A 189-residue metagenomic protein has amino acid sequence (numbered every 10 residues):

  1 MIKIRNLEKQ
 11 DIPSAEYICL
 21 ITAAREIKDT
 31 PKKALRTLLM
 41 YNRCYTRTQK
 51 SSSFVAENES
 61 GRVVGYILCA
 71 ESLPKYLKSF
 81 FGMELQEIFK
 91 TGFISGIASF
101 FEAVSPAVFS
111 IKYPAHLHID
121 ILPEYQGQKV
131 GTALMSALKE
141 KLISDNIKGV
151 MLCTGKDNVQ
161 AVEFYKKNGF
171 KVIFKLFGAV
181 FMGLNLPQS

Functional and structural regions predicted by a protein language model:
I2-Y17: A short beta-loop-alpha structural element at the N-terminal edge of CoA-dependent acyl/N-acetyltransferase catalytic
Y17-K32, C44-Y45: Helix-loop element at the rim of GNAT/NAT acetyltransferase active sites that forms part of the acceptor-substrate
P31-S53, E59: Active-site rim helix/loop that mediates acceptor-substrate recognition in acyltransferases
V55, R62-E71: Conserved beta-strand in the GNAT
L73-H118: Conserved acyl-donor/pantetheine-binding loop and adjacent beta-alpha core of acyl/acetyltransferases and related
K112-A115, L142-T154: Conserved GNAT acetyl-CoA-binding A-motif
H118, G127-K141, E163, K167: Conserved acetyl-CoA-binding loop-helix of GNAT-fold acetyltransferases
K148-V162, K167-S189: C-terminal "cap" of GNAT-fold acetyltransferases
